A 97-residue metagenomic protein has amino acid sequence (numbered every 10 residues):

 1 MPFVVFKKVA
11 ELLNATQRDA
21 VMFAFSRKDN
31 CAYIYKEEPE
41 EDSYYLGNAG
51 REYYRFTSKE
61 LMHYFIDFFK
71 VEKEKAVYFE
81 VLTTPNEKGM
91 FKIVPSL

Functional and structural regions predicted by a protein language model:
M1-N14, Y54-D67: Short beta-strand-centered segments at strand-helix junctions
A15-A49, Y53, E72-L97: Long, compositionally biased stretches
